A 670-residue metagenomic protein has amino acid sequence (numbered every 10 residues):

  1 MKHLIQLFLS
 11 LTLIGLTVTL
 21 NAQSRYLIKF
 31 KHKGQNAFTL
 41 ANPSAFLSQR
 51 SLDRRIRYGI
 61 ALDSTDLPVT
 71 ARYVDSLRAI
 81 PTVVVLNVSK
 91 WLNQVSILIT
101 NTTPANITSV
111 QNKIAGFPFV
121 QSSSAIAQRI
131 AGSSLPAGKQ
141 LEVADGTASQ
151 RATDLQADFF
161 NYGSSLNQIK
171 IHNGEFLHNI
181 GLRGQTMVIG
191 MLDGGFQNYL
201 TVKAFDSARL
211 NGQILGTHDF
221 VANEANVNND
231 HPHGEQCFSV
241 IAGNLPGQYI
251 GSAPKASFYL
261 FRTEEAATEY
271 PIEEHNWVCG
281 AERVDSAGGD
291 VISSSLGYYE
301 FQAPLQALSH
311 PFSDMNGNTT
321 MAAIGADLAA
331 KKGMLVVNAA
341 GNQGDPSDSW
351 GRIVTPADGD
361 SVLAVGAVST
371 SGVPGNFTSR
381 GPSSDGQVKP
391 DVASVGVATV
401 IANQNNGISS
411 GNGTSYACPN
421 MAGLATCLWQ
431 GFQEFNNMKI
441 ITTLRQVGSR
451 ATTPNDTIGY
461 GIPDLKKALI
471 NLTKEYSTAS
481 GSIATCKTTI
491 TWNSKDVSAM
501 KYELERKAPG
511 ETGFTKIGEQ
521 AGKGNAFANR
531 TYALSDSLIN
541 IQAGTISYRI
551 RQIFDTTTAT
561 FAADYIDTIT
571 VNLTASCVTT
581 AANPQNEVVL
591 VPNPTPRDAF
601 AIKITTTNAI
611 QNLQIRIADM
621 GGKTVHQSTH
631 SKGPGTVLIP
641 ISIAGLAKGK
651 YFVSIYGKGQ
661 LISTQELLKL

Functional and structural regions predicted by a protein language model:
T19-N21, M500-S547, R551-F561, N583-V591 (+1 more regions): C-terminal outer-membrane/trafficking sorting elements
Q23, L40, S165, E175-E273 (+7 more regions): Subtilisin-like serine protease catalytic core
Q23-V143: Inhibitory N-terminal propeptides of secreted protease zymogens
Q111-M187, L200-A204, P304-L305: Protease zymogen maturation seam
H178, Q185, N244-G247, L260-S361 (+4 more regions): Substrate-binding/access-modulating region of protease and related hydrolase catalytic domains
S207-G212, T217, A303, A367-Y416 (+1 more regions): Catalytic-core environment of secreted peptidases
F238, F261-E265, D290, S394-I458: Hydrolase catalytic cores
L469-A484, F561-V591, T607: Residue-level detector of functionally pivotal "anchor" positions at catalytic/ligand-binding pockets or at interdomain
